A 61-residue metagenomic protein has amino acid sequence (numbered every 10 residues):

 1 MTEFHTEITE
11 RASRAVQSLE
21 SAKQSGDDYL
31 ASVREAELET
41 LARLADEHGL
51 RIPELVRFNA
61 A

Functional and structural regions predicted by a protein language model:
M1-A61: C-terminal-biased regions
